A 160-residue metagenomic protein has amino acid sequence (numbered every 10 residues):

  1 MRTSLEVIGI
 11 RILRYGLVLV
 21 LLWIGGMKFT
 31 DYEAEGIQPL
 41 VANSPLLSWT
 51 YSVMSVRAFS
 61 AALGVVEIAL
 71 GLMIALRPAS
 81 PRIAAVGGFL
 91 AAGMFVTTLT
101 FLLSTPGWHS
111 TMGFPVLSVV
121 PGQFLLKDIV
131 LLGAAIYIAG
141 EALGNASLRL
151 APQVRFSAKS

Functional and structural regions predicted by a protein language model:
M1-S160: Membrane-interface extramembranous regions
